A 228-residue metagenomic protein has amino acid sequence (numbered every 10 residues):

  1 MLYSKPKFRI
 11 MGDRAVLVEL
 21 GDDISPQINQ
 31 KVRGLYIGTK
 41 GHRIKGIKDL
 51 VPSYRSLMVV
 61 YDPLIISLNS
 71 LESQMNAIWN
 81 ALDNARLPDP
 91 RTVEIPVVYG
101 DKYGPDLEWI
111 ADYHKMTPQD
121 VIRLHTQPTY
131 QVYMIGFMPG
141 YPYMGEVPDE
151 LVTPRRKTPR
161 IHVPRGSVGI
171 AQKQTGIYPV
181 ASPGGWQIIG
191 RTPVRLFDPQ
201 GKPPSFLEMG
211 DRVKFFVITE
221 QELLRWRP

Functional and structural regions predicted by a protein language model:
M1-P228: Glycine-rich active-site loops that engage anionic ligands at enzyme catalytic sites
